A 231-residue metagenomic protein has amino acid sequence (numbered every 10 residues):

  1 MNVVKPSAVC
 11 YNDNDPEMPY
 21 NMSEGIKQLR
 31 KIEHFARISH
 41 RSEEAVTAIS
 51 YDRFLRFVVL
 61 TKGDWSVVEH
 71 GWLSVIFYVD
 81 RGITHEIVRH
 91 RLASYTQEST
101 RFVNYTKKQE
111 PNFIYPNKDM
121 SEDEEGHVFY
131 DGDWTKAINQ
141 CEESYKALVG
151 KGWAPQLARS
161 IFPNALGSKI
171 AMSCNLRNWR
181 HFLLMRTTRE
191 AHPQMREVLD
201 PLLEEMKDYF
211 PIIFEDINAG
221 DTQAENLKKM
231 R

Functional and structural regions predicted by a protein language model:
M1-R231: Family-specific signature for flavin-dependent thymidylate synthase
